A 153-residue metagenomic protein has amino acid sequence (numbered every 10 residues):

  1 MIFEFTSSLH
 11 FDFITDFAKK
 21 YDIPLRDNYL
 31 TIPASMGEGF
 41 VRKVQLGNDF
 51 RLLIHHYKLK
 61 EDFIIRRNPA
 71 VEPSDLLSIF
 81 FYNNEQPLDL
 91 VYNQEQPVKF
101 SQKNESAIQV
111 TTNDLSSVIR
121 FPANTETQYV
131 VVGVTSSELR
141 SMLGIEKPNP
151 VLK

Functional and structural regions predicted by a protein language model:
M1-D75: N-terminal low-complexity or simple alpha-helical regulatory segments that function as activation/interaction modules
I2, Q94-K153: Alpha-helical bundle regulatory/interaction domains
L9-I14, A34-E38, D89, P97-K99 (+1 more regions): Short, mixed-charge, low-aromatic patches
I54, S78-Y82, Q128-T135: Short hydrophobic beta-strand segments that form the core of ligand-binding sensory/regulatory domains
D62, Q86-L88, L139-S141: Short, acidic Gly/Pro/Ser/Thr-rich loop/turn segments
I65-P69, L88-L90, S117-A123: Short beta-strand His + acidic residue motifs that chelate non-heme Fe in jelly-roll/DSBH and cupin folds
P73-Q96, N104-S106: Glycine- and acidic-residue-biased ligand/ion/polar-headgroup-sensing regions
